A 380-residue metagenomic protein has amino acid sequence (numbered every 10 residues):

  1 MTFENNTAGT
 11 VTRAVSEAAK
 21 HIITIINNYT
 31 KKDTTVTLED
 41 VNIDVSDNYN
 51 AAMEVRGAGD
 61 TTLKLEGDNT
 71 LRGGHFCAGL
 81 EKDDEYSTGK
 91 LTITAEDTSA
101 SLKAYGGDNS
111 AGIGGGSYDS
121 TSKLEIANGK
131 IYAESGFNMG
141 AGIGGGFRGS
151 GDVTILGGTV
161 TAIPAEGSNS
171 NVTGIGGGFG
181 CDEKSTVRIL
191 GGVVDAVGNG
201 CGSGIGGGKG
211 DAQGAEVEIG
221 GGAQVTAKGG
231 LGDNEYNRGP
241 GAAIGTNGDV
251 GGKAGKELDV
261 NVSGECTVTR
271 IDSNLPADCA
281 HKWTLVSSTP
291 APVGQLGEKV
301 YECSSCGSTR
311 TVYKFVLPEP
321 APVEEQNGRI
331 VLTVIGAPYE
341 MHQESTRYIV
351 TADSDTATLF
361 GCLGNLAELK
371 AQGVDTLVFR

Functional and structural regions predicted by a protein language model:
M1-K282, S305, T311: A composition-driven surface/loop motif
F3-T7, N28-T30, G136, G167-S168 (+3 more regions): Short, ordered beta-strand-loop transition motifs
T12-A14, A19, Y29-E39, D44-N48 (+3 more regions): Long, contiguous ectodomains of secretory-pathway proteins
P276-A321: Extracellular modular ligand-binding repeats in secreted and cell-surface proteins
